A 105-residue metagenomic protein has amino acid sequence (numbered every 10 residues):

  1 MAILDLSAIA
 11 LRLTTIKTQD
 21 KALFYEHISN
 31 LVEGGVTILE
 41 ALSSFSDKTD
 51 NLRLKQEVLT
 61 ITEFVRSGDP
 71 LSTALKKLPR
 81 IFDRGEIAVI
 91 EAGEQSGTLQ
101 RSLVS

Functional and structural regions predicted by a protein language model:
M1-S105: Catalytic metal-binding core of the metallo-beta-lactamase
